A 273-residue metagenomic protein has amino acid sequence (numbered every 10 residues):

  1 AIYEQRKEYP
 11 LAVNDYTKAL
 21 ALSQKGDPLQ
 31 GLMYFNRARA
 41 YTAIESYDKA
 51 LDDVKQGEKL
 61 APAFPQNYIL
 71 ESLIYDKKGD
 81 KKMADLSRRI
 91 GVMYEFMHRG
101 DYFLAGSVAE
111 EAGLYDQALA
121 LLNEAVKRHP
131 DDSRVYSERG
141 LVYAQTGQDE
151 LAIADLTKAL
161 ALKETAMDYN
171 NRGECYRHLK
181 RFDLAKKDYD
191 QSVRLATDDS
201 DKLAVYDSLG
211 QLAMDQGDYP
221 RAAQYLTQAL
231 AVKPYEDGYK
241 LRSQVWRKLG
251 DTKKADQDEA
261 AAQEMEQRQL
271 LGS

Functional and structural regions predicted by a protein language model:
Y3-E4, F35, T42, D76 (+8 more regions): Position-specific recognition of the canonical hydrophobic site in helix A of tetratricopeptide repeat
L22-G26, L60, M93-Y94, R128 (+4 more regions): Structural marker of alpha-solenoid helical repeat scaffolds
D27-L32, P65-Q66, H98-G100, S133-R134 (+4 more regions): Helix-start (N-cap) detector for alpha-helical repeat units in TPR-like alpha-solenoids, especially tetratricopeptide
L32, N36, L70, L104 (+4 more regions): Canonical tetratricopeptide repeat
M93-M97, A105, K240-S273: Terminal, low-structured helical/coil segments at or just beyond the last alpha-helical repeat
